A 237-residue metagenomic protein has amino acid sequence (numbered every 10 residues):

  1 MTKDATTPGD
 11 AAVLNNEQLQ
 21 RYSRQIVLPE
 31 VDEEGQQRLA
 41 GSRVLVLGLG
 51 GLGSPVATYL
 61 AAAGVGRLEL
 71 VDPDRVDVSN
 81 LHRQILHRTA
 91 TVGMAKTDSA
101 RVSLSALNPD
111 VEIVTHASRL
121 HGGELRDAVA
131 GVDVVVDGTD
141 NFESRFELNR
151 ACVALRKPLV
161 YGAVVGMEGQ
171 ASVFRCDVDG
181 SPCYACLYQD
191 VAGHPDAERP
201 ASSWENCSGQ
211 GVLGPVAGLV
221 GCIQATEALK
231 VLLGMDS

Functional and structural regions predicted by a protein language model:
M1-S237: Adenine nucleotide-associated cytosolic modules
